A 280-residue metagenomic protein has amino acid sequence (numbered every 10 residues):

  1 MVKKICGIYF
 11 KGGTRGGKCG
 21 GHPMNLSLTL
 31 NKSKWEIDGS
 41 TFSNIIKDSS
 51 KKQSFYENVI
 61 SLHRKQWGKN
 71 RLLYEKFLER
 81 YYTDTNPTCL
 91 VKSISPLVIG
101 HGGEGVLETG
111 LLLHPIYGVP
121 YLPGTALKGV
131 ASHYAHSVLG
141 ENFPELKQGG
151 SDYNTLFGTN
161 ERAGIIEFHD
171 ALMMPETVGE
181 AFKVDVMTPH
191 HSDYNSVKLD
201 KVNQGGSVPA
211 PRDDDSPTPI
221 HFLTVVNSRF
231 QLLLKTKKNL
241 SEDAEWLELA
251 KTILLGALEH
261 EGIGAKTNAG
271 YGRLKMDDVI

Functional and structural regions predicted by a protein language model:
M1-I280: Basic, Gly/Ser/Thr-rich N-terminal segments that form RNA-phosphate-binding interfaces in CRISPR RAMP
